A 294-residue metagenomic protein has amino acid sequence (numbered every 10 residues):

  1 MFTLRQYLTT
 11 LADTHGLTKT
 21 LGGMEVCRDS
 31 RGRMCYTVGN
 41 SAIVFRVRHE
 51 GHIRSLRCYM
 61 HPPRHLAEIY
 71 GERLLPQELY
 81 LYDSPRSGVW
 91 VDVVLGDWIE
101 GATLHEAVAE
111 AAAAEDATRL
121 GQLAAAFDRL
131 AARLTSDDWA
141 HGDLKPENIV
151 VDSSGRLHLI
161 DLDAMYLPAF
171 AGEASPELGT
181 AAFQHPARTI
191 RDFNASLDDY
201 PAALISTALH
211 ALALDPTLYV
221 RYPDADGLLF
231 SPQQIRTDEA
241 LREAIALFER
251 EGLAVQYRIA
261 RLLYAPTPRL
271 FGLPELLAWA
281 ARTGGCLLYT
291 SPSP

Functional and structural regions predicted by a protein language model:
M1-S30: Juxta-kinase regulatory segment immediately upstream of eukaryotic protein kinase catalytic domains
I43-G71: ATP-binding glycine-rich loop module of kinase domains
L74-A114: Conserved structural core of kinase catalytic domains
S136-P146: Catalytic-loop of the protein kinase fold
N148-L159: Conserved protein kinase catalytic/activation segment
A174-P186: Conserved activation segment of eukaryotic-like protein kinases, specifically the C-terminal portion of the activation
A211-L288: Helical subdomain adjoining the active site within ATP-dependent kinase catalytic cores
Y289-P294: Conserved small/polar residues in nucleotide/adenosyl-binding loops
